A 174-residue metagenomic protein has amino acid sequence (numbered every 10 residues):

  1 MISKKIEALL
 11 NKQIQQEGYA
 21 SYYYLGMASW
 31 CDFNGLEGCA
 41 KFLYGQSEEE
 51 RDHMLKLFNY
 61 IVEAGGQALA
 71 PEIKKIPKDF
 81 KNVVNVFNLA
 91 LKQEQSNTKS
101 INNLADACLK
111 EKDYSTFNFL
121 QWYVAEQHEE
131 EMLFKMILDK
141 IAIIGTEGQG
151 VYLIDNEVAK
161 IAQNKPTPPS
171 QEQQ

Functional and structural regions predicted by a protein language model:
M1-Q174: Iron-associated oxidoreductase/ferritin-like identity signal
